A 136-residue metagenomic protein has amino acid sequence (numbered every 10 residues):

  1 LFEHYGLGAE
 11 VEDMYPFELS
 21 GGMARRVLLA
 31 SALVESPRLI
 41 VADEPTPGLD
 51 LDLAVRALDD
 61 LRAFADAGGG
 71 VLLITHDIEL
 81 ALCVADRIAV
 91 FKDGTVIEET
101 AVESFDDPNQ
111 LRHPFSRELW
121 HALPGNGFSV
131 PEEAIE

Functional and structural regions predicted by a protein language model:
E3, L7, D107-E136: C-terminal boundary and immediately downstream tail of ABC-type ATPase nucleotide-binding domains
Y15-L19: Conserved ABC ATPase signature
V27, A32-L33: ABC ATPase C-loop
V34-R38: A short, proline-enriched helix->beta-strand linker immediately N-terminal to the Walker B motif in ABC-type P-loop
I40-D43: Catalytic Walker B motif of ABC-type/P-loop ATPase nucleotide-binding domains
T75-H76: H-loop/switch region of ABC-family ATPase nucleotide-binding domains
A81-C83: A short, surface-exposed alpha-helical micro-motif characterized by mixed small hydrophobic and charged/polar residues
